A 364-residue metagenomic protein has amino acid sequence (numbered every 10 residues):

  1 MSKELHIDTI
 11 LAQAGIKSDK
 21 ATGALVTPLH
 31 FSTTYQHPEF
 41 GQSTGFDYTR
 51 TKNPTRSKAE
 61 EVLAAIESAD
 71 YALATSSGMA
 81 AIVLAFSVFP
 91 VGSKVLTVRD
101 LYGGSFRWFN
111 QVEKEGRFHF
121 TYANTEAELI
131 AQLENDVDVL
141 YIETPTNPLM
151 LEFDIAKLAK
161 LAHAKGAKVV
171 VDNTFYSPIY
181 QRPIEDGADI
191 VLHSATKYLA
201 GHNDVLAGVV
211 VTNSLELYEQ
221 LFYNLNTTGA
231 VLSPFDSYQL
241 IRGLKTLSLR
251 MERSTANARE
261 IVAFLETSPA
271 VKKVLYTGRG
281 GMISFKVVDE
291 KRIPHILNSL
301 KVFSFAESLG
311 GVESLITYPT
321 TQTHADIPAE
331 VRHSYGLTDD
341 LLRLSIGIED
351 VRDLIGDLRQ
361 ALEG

Functional and structural regions predicted by a protein language model:
M1-N53, E61-V62: N-terminal "arm"/small-domain region of PLP-dependent enzymes with the aminotransferase-like
S2, L11-Q13, A72-A270, L275: Conserved PLP-enzyme active-site core in the AAT-like
S2-D8, A230, A263, G310-G311 (+1 more regions): Positively charged, small/polar-rich N-terminal and surface patches that mediate targeting and assembly and bind
T34-V83, S87-V88, G104-Q111: Conserved N-terminal alpha-helix of the aminotransferase class I/II PLP-enzyme fold
H119-T121, R250, Y318-G364: PLP-dependent enzyme catalytic core of the Aspartate aminotransferase-like
R242-L249, G281-V288, R343-G347: Short, well-ordered beta-strand elements within core beta-sheets of diverse protein domains
R259-E313, I327-A329, H333, R359: Conserved small-domain helix->loop->beta segment predominantly found in fold-type I
